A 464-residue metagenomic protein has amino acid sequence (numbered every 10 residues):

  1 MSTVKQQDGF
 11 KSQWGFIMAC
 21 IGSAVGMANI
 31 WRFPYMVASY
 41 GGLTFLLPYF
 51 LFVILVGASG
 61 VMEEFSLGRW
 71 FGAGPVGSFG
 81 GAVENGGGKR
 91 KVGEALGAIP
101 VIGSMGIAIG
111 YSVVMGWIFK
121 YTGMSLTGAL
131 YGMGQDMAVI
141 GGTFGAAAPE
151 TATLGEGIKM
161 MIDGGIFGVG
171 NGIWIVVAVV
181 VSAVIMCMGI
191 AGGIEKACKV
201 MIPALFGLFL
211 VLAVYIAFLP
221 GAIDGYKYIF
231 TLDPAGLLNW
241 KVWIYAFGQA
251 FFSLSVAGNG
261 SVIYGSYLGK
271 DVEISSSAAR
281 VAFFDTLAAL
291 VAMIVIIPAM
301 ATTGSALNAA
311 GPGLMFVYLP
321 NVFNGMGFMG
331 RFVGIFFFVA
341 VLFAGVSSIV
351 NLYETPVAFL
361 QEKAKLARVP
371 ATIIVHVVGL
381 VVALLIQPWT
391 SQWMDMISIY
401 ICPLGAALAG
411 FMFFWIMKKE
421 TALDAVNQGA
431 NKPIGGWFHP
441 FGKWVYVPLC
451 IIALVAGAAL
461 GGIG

Functional and structural regions predicted by a protein language model:
M1-W31, G60-F65, R69-A98, I140 (+2 more regions): Membrane-interface "cap" regions at the ends of multi-pass membrane proteins
S2-S12, E195, K199-V346, P370: Membrane-embedded translocation segments of transport machinery
S2-T3, M115-V139, G157-I166, Y267-D271 (+4 more regions): Helix-loop-helix connectors at the membrane interface of multi-pass transporters/channels
V4-D8, M36-Y40, A73-I99, S112-C187 (+6 more regions): Inter-helical loop and helix-membrane interface segments of multi-pass membrane transporters/permeases
S12-F52, N259-G260, G265, S276-A279 (+1 more regions): Transmembrane helix-boundary motif of multi-pass solute transporters/channels
G15-I17, G172, F284-L290, R331-G334 (+4 more regions): Loop-to-transmembrane helix boundary motifs in multi-pass membrane proteins
R32-Y49, G68-G74, W117, G193-M201 (+6 more regions): Transmembrane helix-loop boundary segments of multi-pass membrane transporters
A95-V101, P356-V357, A364-H376, M396-A458: C-terminal membrane-solvent junction of multi-pass transporters and transport-like membrane proteins
